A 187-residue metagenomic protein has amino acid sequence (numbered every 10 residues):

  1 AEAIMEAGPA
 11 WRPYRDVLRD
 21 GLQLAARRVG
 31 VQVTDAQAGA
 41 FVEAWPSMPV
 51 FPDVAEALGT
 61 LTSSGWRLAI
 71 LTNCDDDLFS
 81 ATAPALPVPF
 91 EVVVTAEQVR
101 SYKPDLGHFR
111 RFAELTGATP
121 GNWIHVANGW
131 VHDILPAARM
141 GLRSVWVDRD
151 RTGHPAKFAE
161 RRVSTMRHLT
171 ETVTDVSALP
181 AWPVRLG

Functional and structural regions predicted by a protein language model:
A1-P52, G59, S63-S64: N-terminal helical cap/lid subdomain that shapes the substrate entry/recognition surface in HAD-like hydrolases
A55, G59-T62, W66-G187: Asp-based, Mg2+/Mn2+-dependent phosphohydrolase catalytic module
